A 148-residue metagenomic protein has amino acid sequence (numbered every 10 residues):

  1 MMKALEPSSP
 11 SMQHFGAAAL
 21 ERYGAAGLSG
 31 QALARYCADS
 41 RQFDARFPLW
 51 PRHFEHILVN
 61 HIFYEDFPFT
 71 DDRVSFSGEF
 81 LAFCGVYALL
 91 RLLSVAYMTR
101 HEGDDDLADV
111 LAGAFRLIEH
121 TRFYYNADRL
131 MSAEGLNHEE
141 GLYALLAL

Functional and structural regions predicted by a protein language model:
M1-L148: Hydrophobic, aromatic-lined core segments that form the binding pocket/scaffold for planar heteroaromatic ligands
